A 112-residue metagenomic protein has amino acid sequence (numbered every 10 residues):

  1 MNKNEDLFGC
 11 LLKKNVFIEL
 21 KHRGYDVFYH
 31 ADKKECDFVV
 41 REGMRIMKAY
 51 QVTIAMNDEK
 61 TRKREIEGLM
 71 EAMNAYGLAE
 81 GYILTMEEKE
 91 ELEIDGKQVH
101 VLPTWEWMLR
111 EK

Functional and structural regions predicted by a protein language model:
M1-K112: A cross-kingdom feature that marks ATP-driven nucleic-acid transaction machinery
